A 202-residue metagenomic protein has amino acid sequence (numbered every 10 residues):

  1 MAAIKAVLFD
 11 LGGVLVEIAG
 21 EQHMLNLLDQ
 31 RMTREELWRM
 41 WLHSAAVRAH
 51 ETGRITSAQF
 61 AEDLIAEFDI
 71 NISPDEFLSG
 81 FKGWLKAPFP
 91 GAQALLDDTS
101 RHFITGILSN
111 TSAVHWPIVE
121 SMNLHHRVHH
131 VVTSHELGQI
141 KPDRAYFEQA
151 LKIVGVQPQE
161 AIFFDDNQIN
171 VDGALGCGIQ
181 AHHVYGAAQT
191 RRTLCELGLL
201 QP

Functional and structural regions predicted by a protein language model:
M1-H43, E67, N71, G176-C177: Active-site neighborhood of HAD-like aspartate-dependent phosphohydrolases
M1-K5, S112-P202: Asp-based, Mg2+/Mn2+-dependent phosphohydrolase catalytic module
D10-G13, G53, T99, I107 (+2 more regions): Generic structural signal for small/hydrophobic residues in well-ordered secondary structure, especially within
M24, W41, A61-I65, F81 (+2 more regions): Hydrophobic alpha-helical core bundles mediating ligand binding, dimerization, or RNAP-core interactions
S44, R101-H102, R127: Structured helix-beta-strand junction loops
V47-L78: A metal-dependent, Asp-based hydrolase signature
D75-T105, R144: Short, acidic loop-to-helix structural element flanking the phosphoryl-transfer center in phosphate-processing enzymes
